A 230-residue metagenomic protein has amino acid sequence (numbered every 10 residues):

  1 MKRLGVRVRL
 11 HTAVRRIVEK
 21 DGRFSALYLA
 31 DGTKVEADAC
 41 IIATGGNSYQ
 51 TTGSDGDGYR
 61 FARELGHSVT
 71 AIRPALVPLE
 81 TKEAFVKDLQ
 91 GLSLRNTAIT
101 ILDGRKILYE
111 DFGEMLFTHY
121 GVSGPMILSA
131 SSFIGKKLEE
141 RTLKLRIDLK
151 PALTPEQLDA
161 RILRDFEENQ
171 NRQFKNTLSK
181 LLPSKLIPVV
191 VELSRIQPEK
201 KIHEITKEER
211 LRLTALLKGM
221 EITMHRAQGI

Functional and structural regions predicted by a protein language model:
M1-R7: N-terminal Rossmann-like dinucleotide/flavin-binding domain of flavoprotein oxidoreductases that bind FAD/FMN
K2, L76-E83, A227-I230: Flavin (FAD/FMN) cofactor-binding core of flavoprotein oxidoreductases
R7-R9, T70: General small-molecule cofactor/ligand-binding pocket signal
L10, P188-I230: A glycine-rich dinucleotide-binding beta-alpha-beta segment and adjacent secondary-structure elements that constitute
L10-R23: A conserved short coil-to-beta-strand element within the FAD-binding core of flavoproteins
V14, L27, K34-T51, A62-R63 (+1 more regions): Short hydrophobic core segments
A39-F85: Glycine-rich loop(s) and the adjacent beta-strand/alpha-helix scaffold that form part
S68-R73, E80-E204: An anion/pyrophosphate-binding glycine-rich loop and adjacent beta-alpha core in soluble alpha-beta enzymes
